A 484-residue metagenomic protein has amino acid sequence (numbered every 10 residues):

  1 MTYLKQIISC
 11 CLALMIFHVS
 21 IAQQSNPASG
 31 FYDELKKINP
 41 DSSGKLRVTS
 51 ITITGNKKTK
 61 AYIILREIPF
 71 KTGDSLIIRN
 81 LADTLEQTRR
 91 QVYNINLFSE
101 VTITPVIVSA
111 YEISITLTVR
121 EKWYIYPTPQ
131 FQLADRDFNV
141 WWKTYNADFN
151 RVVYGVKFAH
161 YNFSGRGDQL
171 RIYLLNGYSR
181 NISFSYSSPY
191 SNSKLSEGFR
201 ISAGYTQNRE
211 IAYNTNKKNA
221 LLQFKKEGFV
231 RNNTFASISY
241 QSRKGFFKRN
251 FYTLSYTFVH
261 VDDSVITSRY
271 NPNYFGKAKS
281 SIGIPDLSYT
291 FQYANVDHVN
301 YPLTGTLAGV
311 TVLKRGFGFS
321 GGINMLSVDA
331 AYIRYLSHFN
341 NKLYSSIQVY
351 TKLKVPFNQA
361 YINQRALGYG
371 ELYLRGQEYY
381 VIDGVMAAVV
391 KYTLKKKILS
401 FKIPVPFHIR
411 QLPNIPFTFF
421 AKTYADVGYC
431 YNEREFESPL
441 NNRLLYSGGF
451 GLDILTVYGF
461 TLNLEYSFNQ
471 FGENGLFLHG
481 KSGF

Functional and structural regions predicted by a protein language model:
M1-A28, F484: Bacterial Sec-dependent N-terminal signal peptides
Q23-N139, K157, R171-Y190, L326-A331 (+3 more regions): Periplasmic polypeptide-binding modules associated with outer-membrane biogenesis and secretion
T118-V296, A366-R375, Y379-A388, L455 (+1 more regions): Gram-negative/organellar outer-membrane beta-barrel architecture
G204-N208, T257-V261, T311-G318, Y350-P356 (+1 more regions): Short glycine-rich beta-strand segments
N271-F275, G283, Y361-Y373, Y429-C430 (+1 more regions): Solvent-exposed, glycine/polar-rich loop segments of beta-barrel outer-membrane systems
I284-N414: C-terminal outer-membrane beta-barrel translocator/porin domains of Gram-negative envelope proteins and their
T393-F401, F407, L412-G448: Outer-membrane beta-barrel transmembrane domain signature
